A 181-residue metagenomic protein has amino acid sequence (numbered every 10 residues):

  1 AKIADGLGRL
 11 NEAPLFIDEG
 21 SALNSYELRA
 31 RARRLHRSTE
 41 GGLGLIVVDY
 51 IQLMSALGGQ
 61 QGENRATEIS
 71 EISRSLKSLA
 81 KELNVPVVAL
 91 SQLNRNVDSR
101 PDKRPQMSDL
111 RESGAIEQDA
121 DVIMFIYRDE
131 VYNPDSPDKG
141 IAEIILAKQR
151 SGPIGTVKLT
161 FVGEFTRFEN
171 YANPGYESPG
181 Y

Functional and structural regions predicted by a protein language model:
A1-R9: Phosphate-binding loop that captures ATP/GTP phosphates
G8-R9, A22, Y26, A30-L43 (+3 more regions): C-terminal regions of RecA-like/P-loop NTPase motor modules
D18-G20: A contiguous, basic/glycine-rich beta-loop/short-helix subdomain that forms a polymer-engagement track
I51: Conserved Walker B
S55-E63: Conserved ATPase-coupling elements of RecA-like P-loop NTPase cores
L90-Q92: Conserved H-loop
